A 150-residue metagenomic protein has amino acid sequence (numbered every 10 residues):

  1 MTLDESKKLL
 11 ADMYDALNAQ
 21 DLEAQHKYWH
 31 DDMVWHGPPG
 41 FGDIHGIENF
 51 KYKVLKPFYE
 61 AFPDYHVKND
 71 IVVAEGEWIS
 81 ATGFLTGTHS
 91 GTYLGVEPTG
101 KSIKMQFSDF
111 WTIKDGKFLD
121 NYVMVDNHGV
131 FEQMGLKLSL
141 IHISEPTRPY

Functional and structural regions predicted by a protein language model:
M1-D32, S144: Short acidic-aromatic low-complexity motifs
E23-G76, F84, T88: A solvent-exposed, acidic/Ser-Thr-rich amphipathic alpha-helical stretch
W35, S108-F110, Y122, L138: Short, structured motif recognition centered on aromatic/hydrophobic residues
V72-I79, T112-L119: A short, structured loop/turn motif at beta-sheet edges
S80-A81, L94: Intrinsic, low-complexity N-terminal interaction/targeting segments
G87-K114: Exposed beta-sheet edge and beta->alpha loop/turn motif
Y122-F131: Short, solvent-exposed aromatic-acidic interface loops
I141-Y150: Single conserved hydrophobic/aromatic residue that forms the stacking wall/gate of nucleotide- or nucleobase-binding
